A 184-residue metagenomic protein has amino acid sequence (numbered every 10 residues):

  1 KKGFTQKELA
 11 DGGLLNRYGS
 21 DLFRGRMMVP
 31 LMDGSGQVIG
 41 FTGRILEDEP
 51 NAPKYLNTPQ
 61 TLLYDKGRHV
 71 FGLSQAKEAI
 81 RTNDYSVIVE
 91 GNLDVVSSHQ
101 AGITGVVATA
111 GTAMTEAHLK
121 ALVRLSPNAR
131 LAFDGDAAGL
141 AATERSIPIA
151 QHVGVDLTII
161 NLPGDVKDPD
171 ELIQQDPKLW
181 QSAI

Functional and structural regions predicted by a protein language model:
K1-A129, A142-T143: Phosphate-handling DNA/RNA-contact segment within nucleic-acid enzymes
L22-R24, R124-S126, H152-G154, G164-K167: Short, solvent-exposed loop/turn segments at the edges of secondary structure
D33, L93, G135-A137, P163-G164: Active-site-proximal loop/turn and secondary-structure-junction residues that shape catalytic pockets, frequently
S86-I88, P127-A138, I159-L162: Acidic beta-strand-to-loop metal/phosphate-binding motif
G102-V106, S146-I149, Q175-K178: Short secondary-structure boundary/capping segments
A113-T115, A138-L140, D165-D168: Short gly/pro/ser/thr-enriched loop/turn and capping motifs at secondary-structure boundaries
A142-G154: Conserved acidic, small-residue-rich alpha-beta core segments centered on
G154-I184: C-terminal or mid-to-C-terminal helical accessory/interaction module adjacent to the motor/catalytic core
